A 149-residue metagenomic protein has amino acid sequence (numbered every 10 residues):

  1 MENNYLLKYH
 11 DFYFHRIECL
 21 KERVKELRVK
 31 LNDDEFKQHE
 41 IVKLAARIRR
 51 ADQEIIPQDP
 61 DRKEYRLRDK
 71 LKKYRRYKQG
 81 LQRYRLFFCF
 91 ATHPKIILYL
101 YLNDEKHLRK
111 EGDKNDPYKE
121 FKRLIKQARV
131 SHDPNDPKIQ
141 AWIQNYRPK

Functional and structural regions predicted by a protein language model:
M1-I48: N-terminal "first-domain core" detector
M1-Y5, E22, L67, L71-K149: Enriched for short, Lys/Arg-rich terminal
I17, I41, I48, I55-I56 (+4 more regions): Weak global preference for isoleucine
C19, R23-E26, E54, Q58 (+2 more regions): A structural signal for alpha-helix termini and helix-coil/disorder junctions
K30-R83: A contiguous binding-surface segment within folded domains or other stable secondary-structure elements
